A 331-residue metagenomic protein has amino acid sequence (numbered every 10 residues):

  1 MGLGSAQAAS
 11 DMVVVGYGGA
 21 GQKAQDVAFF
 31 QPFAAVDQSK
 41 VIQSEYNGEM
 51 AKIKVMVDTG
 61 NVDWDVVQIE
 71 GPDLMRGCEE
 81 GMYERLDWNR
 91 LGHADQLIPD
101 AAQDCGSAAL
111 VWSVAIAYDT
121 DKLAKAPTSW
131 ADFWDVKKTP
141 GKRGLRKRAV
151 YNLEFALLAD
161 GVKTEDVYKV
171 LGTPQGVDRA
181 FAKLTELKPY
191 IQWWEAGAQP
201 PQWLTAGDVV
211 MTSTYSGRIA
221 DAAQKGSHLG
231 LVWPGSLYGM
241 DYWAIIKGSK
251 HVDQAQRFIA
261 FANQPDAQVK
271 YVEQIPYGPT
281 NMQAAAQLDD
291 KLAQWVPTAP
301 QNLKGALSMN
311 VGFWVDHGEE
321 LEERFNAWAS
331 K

Functional and structural regions predicted by a protein language model:
L3-A8: Sec/Tat signal peptide C-region and signal peptidase I cleavage site
A9-G77: Early extracytoplasmic/lumenal segment of secretory-pathway proteins
G18-D26, V62-W64, Q68-T205: Extracytoplasmic ligand-binding site segments that recognize negatively charged/polar headgroups
L74-R76, M211-H228: A ligand-binding cleft/hinge motif common to bilobed small-molecule-binding domains
Q96, V111-V114, V177-D178, A182-E186 (+2 more regions): Periplasmic-binding protein-like
A115-K122, L157-A159, M240-Q254, K270 (+1 more regions): A bilobed periplasmic-binding-protein/Venus flytrap-type ligand-binding module shared by bacterial periplasmic
I246-A306: Mature extracytoplasmic/periplasmic domains
L303-K331: Conserved C-terminal helix/tail region of periplasmic/extracytoplasmic solute-binding proteins
